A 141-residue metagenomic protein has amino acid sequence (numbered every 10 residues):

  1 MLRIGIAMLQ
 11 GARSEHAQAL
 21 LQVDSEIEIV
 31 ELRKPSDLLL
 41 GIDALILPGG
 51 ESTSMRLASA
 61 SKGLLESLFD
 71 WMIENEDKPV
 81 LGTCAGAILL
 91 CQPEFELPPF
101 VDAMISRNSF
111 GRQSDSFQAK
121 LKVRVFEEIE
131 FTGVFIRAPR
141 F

Functional and structural regions predicted by a protein language model:
M1-S61, L65-I73, V125-F126: N-terminal beta1-alpha1 cap of cysteine-dependent amidohydrolase-like domains
I4, G111, I136: A residue-level signal for conserved active-site and pocket-lining positions in enzyme catalytic cores
G11, A87, R140: Short, glycine/serine-rich, charged loops/turns that create anion-binding and catalytic segments at active sites
L40, T83, F100, E128-F131: Short gly/pro-enriched beta-turn/loop segments at secondary-structure junctions
P48, G82, F135-R137: Short beta-strand segments
S52-V123: Cysteine-nucleophile active-site neighborhood
S116, K122-F141: Active-site oxyanion/phosphate-handling segment shared across diverse enzymes
